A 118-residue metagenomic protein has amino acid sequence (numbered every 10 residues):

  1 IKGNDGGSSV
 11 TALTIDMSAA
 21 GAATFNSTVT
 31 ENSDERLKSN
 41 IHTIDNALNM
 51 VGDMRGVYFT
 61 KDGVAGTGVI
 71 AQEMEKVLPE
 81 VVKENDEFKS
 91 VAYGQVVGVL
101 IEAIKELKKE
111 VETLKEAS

Functional and structural regions predicted by a protein language model:
I1-T11, A19-A20, E31-E35, P79-E80: Right-handed beta-helix
A23-G94, L107-S118: C-terminal intramolecular chaperone/autoprocessing and neck/assembly modules of extracellular spikes and adhesins
